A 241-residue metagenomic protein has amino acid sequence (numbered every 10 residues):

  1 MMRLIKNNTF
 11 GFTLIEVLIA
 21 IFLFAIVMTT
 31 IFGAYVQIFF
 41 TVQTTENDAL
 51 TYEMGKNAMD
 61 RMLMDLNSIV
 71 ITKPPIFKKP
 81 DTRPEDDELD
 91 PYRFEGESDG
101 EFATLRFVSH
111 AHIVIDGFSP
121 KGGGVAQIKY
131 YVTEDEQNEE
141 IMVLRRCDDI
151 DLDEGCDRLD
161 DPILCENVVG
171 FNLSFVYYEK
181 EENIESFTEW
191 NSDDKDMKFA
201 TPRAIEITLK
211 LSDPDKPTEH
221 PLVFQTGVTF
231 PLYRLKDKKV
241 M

Functional and structural regions predicted by a protein language model:
M1-F12: N-terminal leader/signal peptides at the extreme start of proteins
F12, I128, I205: Residue-level detector of short, conserved catalytic/binding motifs and their immediate flanks
V17-G33: Alpha-helical hydrophobic helix detector
A34-C156: Extracytoplasmic beta-strand-rich oligomerization domains located immediately C-terminal to a leader/signal peptide
K121-Q127, C156-P162, E219-Q225: Short, mixed charged/polar active-site loops that provide acid/base catalysis or chelate metal/phosphate cofactors
D135-I141, D153-D157, K180-I184, D215-H220: Short, solvent-exposed loop/turn segments that connect beta-strands within catalytic domains and beta-strand-rich
P162-C165, V169-M241: Short linear sequence signals and composition-biased patches located at protein termini or domain-edge surfaces
